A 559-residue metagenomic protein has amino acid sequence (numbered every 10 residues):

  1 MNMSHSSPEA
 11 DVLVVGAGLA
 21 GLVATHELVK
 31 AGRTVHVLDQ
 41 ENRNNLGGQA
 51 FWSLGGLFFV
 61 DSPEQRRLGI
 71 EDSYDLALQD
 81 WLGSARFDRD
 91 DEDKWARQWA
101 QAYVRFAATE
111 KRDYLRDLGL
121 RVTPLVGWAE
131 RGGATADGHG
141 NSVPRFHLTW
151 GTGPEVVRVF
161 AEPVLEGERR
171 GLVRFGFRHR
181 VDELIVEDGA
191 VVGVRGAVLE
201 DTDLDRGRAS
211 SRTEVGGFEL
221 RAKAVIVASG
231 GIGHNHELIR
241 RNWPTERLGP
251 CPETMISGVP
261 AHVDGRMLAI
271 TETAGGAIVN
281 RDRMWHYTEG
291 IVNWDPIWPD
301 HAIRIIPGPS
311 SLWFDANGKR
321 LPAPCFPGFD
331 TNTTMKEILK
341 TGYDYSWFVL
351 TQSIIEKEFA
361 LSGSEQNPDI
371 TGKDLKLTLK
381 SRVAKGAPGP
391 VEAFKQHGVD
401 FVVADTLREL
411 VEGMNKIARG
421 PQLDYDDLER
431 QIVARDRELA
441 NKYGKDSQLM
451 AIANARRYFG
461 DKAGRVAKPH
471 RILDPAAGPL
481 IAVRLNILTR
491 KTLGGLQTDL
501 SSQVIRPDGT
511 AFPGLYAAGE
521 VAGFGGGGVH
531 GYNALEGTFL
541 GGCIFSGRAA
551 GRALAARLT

Functional and structural regions predicted by a protein language model:
M1-V12, K30, V529, A556-T559: Extreme N-terminal leader/targeting segments of oxidoreductases
H5-A20, H36: Beta1/beta-strand and adjacent pyrophosphate-binding region of the FAD-binding site in flavoprotein oxidoreductases
K30-F51: Glycine-rich FAD pyrophosphate-binding loop
F51-W81: N-terminal glycine-rich dinucleotide-binding loop that anchors FAD/FMN and/or NAD(P) in oxidoreductases
W99-F218, H236-I239, I291-V292, I432-D474: Conserved redox-cofactor binding core of oxidoreductases
T202-W294, E536, L540-A549, A553: Glycine-rich loop(s) and the adjacent beta-strand/alpha-helix scaffold that form part
L268-I270, A274-K416, G420-L423: An anion/pyrophosphate-binding glycine-rich loop and adjacent beta-alpha core in soluble alpha-beta enzymes
G420-G525, V529: A glycine-rich dinucleotide-binding beta-alpha-beta segment and adjacent secondary-structure elements that constitute
